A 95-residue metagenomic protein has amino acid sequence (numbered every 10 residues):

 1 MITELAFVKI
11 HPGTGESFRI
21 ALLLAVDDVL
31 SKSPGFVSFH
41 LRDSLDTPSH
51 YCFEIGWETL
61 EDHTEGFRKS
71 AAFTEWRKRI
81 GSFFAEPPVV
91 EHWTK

Functional and structural regions predicted by a protein language model:
I2, H40-C52, E75-K95: Glycine-rich beta-strand-turn "strand-cap" elements at beta-sheet edges
T3-V8: Active-site-flanking beta-strand signature of metal-NTP-handling nucleotidyl enzymes and homologous cyclase-like
K9, E54-G56: Short hydrophobic/aromatic beta-strand micro-patches that form the beta-sheet surface supporting nucleotide- or nucleic
K9-L22: Short, surface-exposed ligand-recognition loops at beta-strand->loop->(often short) alpha-helix junctions that present
P12-T14, L45-T47, T59-E61: Feature marks short, surface-exposed loop/turn motifs that line or immediately flank catalytic pockets and channel
E16-F18, S49-Y51, H63-E65: Short acidic, gly/pro-rich beta-turn/loop elements at beta-sheet edges and active-site/ligand-binding grooves
L22-L23, C52: Generic alpha-helical hydrophobic packing signal
L24, D28-F36, G56-V90: An amphipathic, aromatic/His-enriched active-site/gating alpha helix that lines ligand/cofactor pockets
